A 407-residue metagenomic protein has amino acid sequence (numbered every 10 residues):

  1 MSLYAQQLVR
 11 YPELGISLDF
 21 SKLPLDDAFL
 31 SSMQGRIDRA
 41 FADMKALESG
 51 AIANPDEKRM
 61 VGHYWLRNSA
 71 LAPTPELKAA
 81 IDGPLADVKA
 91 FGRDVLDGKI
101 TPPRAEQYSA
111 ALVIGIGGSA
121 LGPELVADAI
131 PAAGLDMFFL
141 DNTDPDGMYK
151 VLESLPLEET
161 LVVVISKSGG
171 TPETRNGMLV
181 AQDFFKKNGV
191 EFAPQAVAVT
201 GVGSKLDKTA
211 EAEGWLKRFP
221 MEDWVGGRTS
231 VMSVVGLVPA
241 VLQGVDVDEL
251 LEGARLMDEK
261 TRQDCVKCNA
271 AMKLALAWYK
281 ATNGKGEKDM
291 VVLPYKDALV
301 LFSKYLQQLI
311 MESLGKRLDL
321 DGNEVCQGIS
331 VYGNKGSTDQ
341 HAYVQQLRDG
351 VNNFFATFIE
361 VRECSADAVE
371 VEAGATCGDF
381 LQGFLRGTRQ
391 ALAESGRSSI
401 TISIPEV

Functional and structural regions predicted by a protein language model:
M1-R104: Extended, charge-enriched "interface" segments that sit outside catalytic cores
S17-S31, A72-D82, V241, G286-D289 (+5 more regions): Generic amphipathic alpha-helical segments used as scaffolds and interaction surfaces in large, multi-domain proteins
F29, M33-R36, A40, A80 (+14 more regions): General structural feature for long, well-ordered alpha-helical segments within catalytic domains of soluble enzymes
S32-L47, G134, F192, W215 (+4 more regions): Structural alpha-beta junctions
S69-A80, Y108-A111, M137, E159-G170 (+6 more regions): Glycine- and acidic
A90-R93, D97, A105-D264: Glycine-rich phosphate-binding loops that contact phosphosugars or nucleotide phosphates
F184-T357, R362-A366: Active-site phosphate/pyrophosphate-binding segments
Y332-E406: Helicase-primase coupling helices
